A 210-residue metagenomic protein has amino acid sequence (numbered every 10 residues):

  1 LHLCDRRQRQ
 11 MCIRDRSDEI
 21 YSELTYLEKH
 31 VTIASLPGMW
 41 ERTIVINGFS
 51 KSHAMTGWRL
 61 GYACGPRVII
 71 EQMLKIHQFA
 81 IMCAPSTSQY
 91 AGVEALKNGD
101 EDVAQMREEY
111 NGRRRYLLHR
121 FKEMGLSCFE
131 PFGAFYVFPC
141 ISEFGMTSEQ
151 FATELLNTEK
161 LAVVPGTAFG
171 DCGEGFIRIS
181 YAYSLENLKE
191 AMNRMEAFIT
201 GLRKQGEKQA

Functional and structural regions predicted by a protein language model:
L1-I13: Single conserved hydrophobic/aromatic residue that forms the stacking wall/gate of nucleotide- or nucleobase-binding
R14-A34, H53: Conserved PLP phosphate-binding loop immediately N-terminal to the Schiff-base lysine helix in PLP-dependent enzymes
D15-S17, V45, E130, V163-P165: Hydrophobic residues in well-ordered beta-strands that form the structural core
E41-N111, R115-M124, F198-I199: Conserved core segment of the aminotransferase class I/II
P66-R67, K97, S142, A182-S184: Residue-level recognition of strand-loop junctions within catalytic nucleotide-signaling folds
V93, E109-L118, C128-I141, G173: Conserved glycine-rich beta-strand-loop-beta hairpin in the small C-terminal domain of fold type I
G145-Q150, E154-V164, F169-A210: PLP-dependent enzyme catalytic core of the Aspartate aminotransferase-like
